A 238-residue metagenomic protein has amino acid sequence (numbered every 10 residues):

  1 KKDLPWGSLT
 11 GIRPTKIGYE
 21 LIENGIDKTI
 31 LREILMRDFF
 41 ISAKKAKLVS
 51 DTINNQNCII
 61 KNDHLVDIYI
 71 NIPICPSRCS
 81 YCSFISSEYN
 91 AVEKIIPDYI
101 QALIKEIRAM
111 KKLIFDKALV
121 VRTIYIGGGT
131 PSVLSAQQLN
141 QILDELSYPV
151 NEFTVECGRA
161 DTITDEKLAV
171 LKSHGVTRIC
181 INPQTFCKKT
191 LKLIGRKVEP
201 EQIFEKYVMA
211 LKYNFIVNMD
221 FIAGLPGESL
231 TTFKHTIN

Functional and structural regions predicted by a protein language model:
K1-I26: Auxiliary Fe-S-binding modules of radical SAM enzymes
K2-D3, E23-Y69, K117-A118: N-terminal [4Fe-4S]-dependent radical SAM core
K2-P5, K28, R178, V217: Residue-level detector of short coil/turn "hinge" positions at structural boundaries
K16-Y19, E33-M36, R108: A broadly conserved amphipathic alpha-helix scaffold signal in soluble, globular proteins
L65-D98: Canonical Radical SAM [4Fe-4S] cluster-binding loop centered on the CxxxCxxC motif and its immediate flanking residues
S86-N238: Conserved non-cysteine loop/helix-boundary elements of the Radical SAM core domain that shape
